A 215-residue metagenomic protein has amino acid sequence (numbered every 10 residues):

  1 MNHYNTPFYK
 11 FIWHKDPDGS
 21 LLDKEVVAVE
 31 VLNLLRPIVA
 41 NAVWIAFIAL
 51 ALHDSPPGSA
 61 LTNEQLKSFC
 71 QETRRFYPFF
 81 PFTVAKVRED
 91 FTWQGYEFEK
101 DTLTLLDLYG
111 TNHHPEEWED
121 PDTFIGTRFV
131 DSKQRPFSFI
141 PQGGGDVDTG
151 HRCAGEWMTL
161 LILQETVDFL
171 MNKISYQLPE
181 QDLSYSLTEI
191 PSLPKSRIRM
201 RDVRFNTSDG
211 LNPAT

Functional and structural regions predicted by a protein language model:
M1-A42: Conserved cytochrome P450 catalytic core segment spanning the I/J/K helices
P17-N33, T127-D148: Short, hydrophobic/aliphatic alpha-helical segments
A28-L32, V39-N63, A154-I174: Cytochrome P450 catalytic-core helices
L61-Y96, L105: Conserved cytochrome P450 K-helix E-x-x-R motif and the immediately C-terminal K′/meander segment
D107-Q134: Conserved cytochrome P450 K-helix/beta-meander segment immediately N-terminal to the heme-binding cysteine loop
E117, V130-K195: Cytochrome P450 heme-thiolate "Cys pocket" and heme-binding signature region
S186-T215: Charge-rich, low-complexity terminal tails
